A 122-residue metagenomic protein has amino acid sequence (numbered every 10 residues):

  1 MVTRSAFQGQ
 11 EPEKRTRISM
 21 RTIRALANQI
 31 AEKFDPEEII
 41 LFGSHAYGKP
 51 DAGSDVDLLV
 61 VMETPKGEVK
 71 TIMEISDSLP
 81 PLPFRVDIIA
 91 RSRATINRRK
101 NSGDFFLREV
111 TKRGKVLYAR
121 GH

Functional and structural regions predicted by a protein language model:
M1-E38, Y47-A52, M62-H122: Catalytic core of pol beta-like nucleotidyltransferases
F42-S44: Glycine-rich beta-strand-to-loop/alpha-helix junction loops that act as flexible
D57-V61: Short beta-strand->loop micro-motif that forms the acidic, two-metal-ion catalytic signature in nucleotide-processing
